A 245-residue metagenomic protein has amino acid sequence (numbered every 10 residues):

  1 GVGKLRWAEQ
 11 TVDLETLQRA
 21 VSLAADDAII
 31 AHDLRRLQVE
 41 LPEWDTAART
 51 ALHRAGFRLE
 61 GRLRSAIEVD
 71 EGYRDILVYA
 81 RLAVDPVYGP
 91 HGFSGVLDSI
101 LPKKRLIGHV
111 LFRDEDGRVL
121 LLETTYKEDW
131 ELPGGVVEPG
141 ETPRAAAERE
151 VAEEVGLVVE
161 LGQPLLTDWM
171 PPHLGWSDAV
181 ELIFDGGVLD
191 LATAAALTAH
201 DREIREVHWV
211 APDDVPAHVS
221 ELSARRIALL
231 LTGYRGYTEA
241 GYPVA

Functional and structural regions predicted by a protein language model:
V2-W7, P42-A47, D114-L157: Conserved Nudix-box catalytic region and its N-terminal flanking loop in Nudix hydrolases and closely related
D13-D27, T50, R54, P143-E148: Conserved acetyl-CoA-binding loop-helix of GNAT-fold acetyltransferases
I30-L41: Conserved GNAT acetyl-CoA-binding A-motif
Q38, E128-D129, H200-A245: Nudix hydrolase/Nudix homology domain
E40, R58-R74: Conserved catalytic-core motifs of GNAT/GCN5-like acyltransferases
E43-G61: Conserved active-site alpha-helix within GNAT-family acetyltransferase domains
I76-H109: Acidic, metal-coordinating catalytic segment for phosphate/diphosphate chemistry, firing primarily on the Nudix
V137-E160, D168-S223: Unchanged
